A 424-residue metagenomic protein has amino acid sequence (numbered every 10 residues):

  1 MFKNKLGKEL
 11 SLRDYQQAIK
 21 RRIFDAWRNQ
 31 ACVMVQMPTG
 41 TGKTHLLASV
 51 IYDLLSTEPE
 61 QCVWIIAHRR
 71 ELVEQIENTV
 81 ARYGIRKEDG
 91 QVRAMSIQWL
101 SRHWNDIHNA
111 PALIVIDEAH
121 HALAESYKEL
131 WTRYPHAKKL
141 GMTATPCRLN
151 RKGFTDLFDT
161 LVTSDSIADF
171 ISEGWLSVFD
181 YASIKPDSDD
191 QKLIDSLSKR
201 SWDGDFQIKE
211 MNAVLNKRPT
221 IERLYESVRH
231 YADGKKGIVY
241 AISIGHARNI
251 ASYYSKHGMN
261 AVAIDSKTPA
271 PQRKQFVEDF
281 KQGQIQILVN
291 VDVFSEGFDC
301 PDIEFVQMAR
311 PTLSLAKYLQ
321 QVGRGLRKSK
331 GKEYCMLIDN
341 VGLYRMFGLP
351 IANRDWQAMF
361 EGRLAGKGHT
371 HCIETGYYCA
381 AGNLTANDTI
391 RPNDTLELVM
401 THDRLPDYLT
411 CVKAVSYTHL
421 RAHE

Functional and structural regions predicted by a protein language model:
V80-N105: Inter-Walker segment of RecA-like/P-loop motor cores
A124-V178: Post-DEXD/H (motif II) to motif III coupling segment of the RecA-like Helicase ATP-binding lobe
S166-G237: Conserved interdomain linker/interface between the two RecA-like ATPase lobes of SF2 helicase motors
V262, T268-N290: Conserved helicase ATPase core of P-loop NTP-dependent helicases/translocases
F298-P311, M336: A short beta-strand element within the Helicase C-terminal
S314-K330: Conserved SF2 helicase motif VI
L326-I351: Conserved segment of the helicase C-terminal RecA-like domain
T418-E424: Conserved small/polar residues in nucleotide/adenosyl-binding loops
